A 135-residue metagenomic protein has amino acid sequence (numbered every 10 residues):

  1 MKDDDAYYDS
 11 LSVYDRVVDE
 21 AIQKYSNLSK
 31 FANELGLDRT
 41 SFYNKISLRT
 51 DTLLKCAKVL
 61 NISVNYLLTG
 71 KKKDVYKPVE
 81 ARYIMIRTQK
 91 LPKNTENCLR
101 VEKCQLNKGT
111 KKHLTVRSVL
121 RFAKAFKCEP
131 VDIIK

Functional and structural regions predicted by a protein language model:
M1-S26, E34, V75-L99: A short, Lys/Arg-rich alpha-helix, primarily the initiator
V18, S29-N33, T40, L54 (+2 more regions): Residues within the helices of the helix-turn-helix
Y25-N27, D51, K90, L114-R117: Residue-level signal for the short linker/turn that defines the boundary of a DNA-recognition helix
L28-S29, R39, V64, P130: The DNA-contacting recognition helix of HTH DNA-binding domains and analogous helical DNA-recognition elements
A32, A57, E96-L99, A123: The alpha-helix within a helix-turn-helix
N33-D51, C98-H113: Recognition helix of helix-turn-helix/homeodomain-like DNA-binding domains that insert into the DNA major groove
T50-Y66, T115-D132: DNA major-groove recognition helix of helix-turn-helix/homeodomain DNA-binding modules
Y66-Y76, D132-K135: Short amphipathic recognition helices of helix-turn-helix/homeodomain-type DNA-binding modules
